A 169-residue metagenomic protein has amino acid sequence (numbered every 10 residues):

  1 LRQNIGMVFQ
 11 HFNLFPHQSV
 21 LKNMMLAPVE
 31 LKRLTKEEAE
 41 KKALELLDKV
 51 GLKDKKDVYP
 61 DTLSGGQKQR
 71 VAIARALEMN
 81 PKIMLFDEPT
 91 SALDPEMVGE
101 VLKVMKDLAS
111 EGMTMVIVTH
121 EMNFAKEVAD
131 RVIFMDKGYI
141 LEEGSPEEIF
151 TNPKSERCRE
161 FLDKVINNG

Functional and structural regions predicted by a protein language model:
L1-P146: ABC family nucleotide-binding domain
E143, E147-G169: C-terminal boundary and immediately downstream tail of ABC-type ATPase nucleotide-binding domains
